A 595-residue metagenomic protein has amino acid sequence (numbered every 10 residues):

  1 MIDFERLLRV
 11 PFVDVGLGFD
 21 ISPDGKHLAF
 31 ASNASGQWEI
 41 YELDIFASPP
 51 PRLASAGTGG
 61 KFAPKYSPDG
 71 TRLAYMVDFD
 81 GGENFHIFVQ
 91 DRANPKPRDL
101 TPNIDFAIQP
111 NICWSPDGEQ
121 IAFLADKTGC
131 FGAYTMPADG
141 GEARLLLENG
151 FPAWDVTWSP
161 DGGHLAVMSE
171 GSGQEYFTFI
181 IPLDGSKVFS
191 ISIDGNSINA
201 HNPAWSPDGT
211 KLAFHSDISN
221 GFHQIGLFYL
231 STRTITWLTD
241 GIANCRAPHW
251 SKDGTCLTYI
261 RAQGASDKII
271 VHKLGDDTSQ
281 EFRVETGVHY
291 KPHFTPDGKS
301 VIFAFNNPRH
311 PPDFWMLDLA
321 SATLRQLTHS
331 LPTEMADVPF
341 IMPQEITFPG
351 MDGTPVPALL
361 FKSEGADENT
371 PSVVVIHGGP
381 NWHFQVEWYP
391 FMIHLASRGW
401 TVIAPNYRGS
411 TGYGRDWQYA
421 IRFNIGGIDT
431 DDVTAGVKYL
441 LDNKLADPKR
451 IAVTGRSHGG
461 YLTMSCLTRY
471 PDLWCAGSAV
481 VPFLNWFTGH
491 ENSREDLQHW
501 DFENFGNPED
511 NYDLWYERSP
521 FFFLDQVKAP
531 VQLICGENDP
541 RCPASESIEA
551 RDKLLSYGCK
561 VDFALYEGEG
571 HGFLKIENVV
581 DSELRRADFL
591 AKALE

Functional and structural regions predicted by a protein language model:
M1-F4, G254, K273-G275, Q280 (+7 more regions): Extracellular/periplasmic ectodomains of large secreted or surface enzymes and adhesion receptors
M1-F4, H27, A31-L53, R72 (+9 more regions): Beta-propeller blade-edge and WD-like acidic-aromatic loop motif
F12-A29, P50, T58-V77, I87 (+12 more regions): Conserved beta-propeller blade repeats
Q37, N220-H223, C245-R246, A265-D267 (+12 more regions): Flexible loop/turn segments at secondary-structure boundaries
D44, S55, S192, T328 (+2 more regions): Residue-level recognition of beta-strand->loop/alpha-helix junctions
S330-K449, R456-S457, E491-H499: Cap/lid segment of the alpha/beta-hydrolase catalytic domain
Y407-E595: Active-site-proximal cap/loop segments of hydrolase catalytic domains
